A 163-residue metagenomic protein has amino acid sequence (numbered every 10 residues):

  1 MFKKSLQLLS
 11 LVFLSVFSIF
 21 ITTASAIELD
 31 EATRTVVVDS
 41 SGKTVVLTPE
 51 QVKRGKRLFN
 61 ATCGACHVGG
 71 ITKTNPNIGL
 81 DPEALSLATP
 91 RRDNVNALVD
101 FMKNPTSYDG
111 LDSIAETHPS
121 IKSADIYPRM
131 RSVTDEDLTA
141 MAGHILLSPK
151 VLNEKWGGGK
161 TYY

Functional and structural regions predicted by a protein language model:
F2-S10: Bacterial N-terminal signal peptides that target proteins for export
V16-A24: C-terminal segment of classical bacterial N-terminal signal peptides
E28-L58: Electrostatic cytochrome c docking/interface patches
E50, R54, L58, D93-A97 (+1 more regions): Extracytoplasmic/secreted proteins, especially bacterial periplasmic and envelope-associated proteins
G55, F59-G70, M141-I145: The canonical Cys-X-X-Cys-His
V68-F101, Y127: Gly/Gly-Pro-rich "capping" loops immediately C-terminal to redox-active cysteine motifs in periplasmic/lumenal
D100-F101, K122-K160: C-terminal capping alpha-helices of c-type cytochrome domains
P105-A115, V151-L152: Substrate-binding/catalytic groove segments of enzymes that remodel or degrade extracellular structural polymers
